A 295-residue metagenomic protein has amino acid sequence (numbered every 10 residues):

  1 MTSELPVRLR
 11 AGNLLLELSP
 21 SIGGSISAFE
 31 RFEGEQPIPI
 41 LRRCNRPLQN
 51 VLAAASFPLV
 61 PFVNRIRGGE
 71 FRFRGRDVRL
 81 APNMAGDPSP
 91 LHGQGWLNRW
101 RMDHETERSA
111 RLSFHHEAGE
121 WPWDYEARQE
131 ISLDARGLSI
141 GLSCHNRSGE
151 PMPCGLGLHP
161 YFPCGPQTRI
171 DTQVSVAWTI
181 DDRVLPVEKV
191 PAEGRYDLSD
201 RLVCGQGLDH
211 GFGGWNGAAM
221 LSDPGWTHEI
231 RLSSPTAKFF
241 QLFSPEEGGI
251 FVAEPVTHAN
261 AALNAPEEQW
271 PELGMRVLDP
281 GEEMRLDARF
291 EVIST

Functional and structural regions predicted by a protein language model:
M1-G12: Short, Gly/Pro- and small/polar-rich lid/capping loops
R8-R10, R76, A81-A135: Extended, loop-rich substrate-binding clefts of extracytoplasmic carbohydrate-active enzymes
E17-D77, P82-N83, V252: Acidic-aromatic substrate-binding/catalytic surfaces of carbohydrate-active enzymes
L18, L142-S148, S244: Asparagine-centered strand-capping/turn motif at beta-strand->loop junctions
F71-R79, L142, R276-I293: Short Pro-Gly-centered flexible turn/kink motifs
R79, P151-P153, Y161-P235: Active-site/ligand-binding surface loops and adjacent short beta/alpha elements that line catalytic pockets across
D223-A261: Glycine-rich active-site loops that engage anionic ligands at enzyme catalytic sites
A253, A259-M275: A conserved acidic, glycine/proline-rich C-terminal tail/linker
